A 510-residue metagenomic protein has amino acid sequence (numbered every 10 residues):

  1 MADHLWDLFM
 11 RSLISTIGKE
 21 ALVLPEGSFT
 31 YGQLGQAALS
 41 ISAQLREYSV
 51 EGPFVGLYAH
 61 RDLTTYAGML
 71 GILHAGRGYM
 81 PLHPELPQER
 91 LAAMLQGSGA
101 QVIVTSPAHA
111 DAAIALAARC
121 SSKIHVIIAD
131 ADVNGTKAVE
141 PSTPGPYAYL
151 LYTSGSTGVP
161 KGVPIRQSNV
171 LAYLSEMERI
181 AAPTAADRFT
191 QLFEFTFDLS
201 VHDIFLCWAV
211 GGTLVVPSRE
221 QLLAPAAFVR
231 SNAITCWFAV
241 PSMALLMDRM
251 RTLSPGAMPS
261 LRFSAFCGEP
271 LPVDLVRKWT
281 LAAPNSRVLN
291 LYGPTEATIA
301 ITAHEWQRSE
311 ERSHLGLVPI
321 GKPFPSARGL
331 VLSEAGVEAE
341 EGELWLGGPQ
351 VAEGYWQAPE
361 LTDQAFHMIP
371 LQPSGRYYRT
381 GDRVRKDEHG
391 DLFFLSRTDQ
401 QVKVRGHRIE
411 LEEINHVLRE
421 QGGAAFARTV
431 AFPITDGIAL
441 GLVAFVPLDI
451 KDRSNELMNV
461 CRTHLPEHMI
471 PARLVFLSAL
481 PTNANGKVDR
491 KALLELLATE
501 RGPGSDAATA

Functional and structural regions predicted by a protein language model:
M1-L150, I165-R166, A172, P272-V276 (+3 more regions): AMP-binding/adenylate-forming domain of the ANL superfamily
M1-W6, I103-E140, V170, R287-N290 (+1 more regions): AMP-dependent adenylate-forming
D7, R11, Q36-A43, L70 (+10 more regions): Generic recognition of well-ordered alpha-helical segments within structured catalytic/regulatory domains
V23-P25, C267, R405: Short strand-coil-strand connectors
E51, G99, A233, A257-S260 (+2 more regions): Short loop/turn motifs at secondary-structure junctions
P53, Q101, D187, T235 (+3 more regions): Conserved acidic residues
G56-Y58, V102-V104, F238, A265 (+1 more regions): Structural motif
T64-L70, R77-Q96, G135-E338, E343-A352 (+3 more regions): Motif- and composition-driven signal specific to adenylation
